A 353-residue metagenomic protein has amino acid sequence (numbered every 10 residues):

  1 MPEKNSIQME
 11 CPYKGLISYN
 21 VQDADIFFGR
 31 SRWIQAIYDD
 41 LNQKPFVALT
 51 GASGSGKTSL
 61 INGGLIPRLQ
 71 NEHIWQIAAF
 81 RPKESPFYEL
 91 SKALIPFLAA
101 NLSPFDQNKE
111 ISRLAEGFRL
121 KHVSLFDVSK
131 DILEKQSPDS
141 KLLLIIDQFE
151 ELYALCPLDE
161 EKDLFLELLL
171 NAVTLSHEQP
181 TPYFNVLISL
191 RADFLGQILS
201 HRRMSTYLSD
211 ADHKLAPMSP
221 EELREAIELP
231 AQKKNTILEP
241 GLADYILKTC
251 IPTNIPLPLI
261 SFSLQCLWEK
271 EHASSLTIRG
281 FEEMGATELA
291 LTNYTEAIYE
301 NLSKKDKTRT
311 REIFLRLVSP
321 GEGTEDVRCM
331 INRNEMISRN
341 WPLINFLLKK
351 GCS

Functional and structural regions predicted by a protein language model:
M1-S353: Amphipathic helix/helix-loop-helix segment enriched in hydrophobic residues with interspersed Lys/Arg and occasional
